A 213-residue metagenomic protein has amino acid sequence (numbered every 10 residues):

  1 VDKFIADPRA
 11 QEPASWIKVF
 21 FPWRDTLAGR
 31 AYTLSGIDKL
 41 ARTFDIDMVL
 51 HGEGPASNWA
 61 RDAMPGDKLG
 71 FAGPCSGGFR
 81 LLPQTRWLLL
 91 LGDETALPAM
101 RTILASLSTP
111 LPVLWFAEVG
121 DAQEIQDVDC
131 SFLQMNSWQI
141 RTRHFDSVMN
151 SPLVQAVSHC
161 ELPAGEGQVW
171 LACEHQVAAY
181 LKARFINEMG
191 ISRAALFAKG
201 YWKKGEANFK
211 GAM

Functional and structural regions predicted by a protein language model:
V1-M213: Extended, composition-driven regions rather than compact fold-specific motifs
